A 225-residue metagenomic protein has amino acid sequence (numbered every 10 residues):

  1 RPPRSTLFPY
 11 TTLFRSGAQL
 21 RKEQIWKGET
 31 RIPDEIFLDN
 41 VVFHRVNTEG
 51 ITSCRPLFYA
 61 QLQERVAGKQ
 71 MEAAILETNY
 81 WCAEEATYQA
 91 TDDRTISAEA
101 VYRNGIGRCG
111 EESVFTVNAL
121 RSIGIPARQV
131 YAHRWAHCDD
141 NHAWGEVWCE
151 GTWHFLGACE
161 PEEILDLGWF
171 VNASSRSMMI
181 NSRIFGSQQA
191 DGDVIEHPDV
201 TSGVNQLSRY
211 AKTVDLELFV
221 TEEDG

Functional and structural regions predicted by a protein language model:
P2-T12: Single conserved hydrophobic/aromatic residue that forms the stacking wall/gate of nucleotide- or nucleobase-binding
F14, Q19-W26: Non-catalytic propeptide/linker segments at domain boundaries
R21, G28-A60, C159: Extended, well-ordered protein cores
Q61-Q70, A74-Y80, E85, Q89-E99 (+1 more regions): Hydrophobic/aromatic-rich core segments of domains that either
Q189, D193, D199-V200, Q206-S208: A conserved mid-domain beta-alpha-beta active-site/ligand-binding segment of alpha/beta enzyme cores
L207-D215: Short domain-boundary/entry signatures in modular proteins, especially in secreted/extracellular architectures
V214-E222: A short, amphipathic beta-strand motif
